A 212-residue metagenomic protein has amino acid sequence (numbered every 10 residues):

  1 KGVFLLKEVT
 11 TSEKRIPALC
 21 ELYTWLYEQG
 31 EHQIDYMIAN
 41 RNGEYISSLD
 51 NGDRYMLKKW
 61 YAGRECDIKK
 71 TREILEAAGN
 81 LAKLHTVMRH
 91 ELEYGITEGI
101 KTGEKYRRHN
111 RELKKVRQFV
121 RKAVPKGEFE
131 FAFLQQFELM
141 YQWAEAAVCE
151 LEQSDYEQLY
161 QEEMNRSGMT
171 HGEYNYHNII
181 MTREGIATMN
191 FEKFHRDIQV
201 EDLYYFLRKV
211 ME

Functional and structural regions predicted by a protein language model:
V3-G95: ATP-binding pocket architecture of kinase catalytic cores
K7-E13, Y94-M169: ATP-dependent phospho-/nucleotidyl transfer catalytic cores
Y23, H85, R89, P125 (+4 more regions): Gram-positive cell-envelope targeting signals
M37, C149-V200: Active-site acidic catalytic loop and adjacent metal/ATP-binding pocket of ATP-dependent phosphoryl transfer enzymes
D50, R108, H195-I198: A generic short alpha-helical patch detector that favors 3-5-residue windows in or near N-terminal regions
H85-R89, V148, E152, M211: Hydrophobic/aromatic-lined pockets within catalytic cores
K101-E104, E192, V210-M211: A ubiquitous short alpha-helical element
Q199-E212: Active-site activation/catalytic loop segments of kinase-like enzymes and analogous catalytic loops in related
